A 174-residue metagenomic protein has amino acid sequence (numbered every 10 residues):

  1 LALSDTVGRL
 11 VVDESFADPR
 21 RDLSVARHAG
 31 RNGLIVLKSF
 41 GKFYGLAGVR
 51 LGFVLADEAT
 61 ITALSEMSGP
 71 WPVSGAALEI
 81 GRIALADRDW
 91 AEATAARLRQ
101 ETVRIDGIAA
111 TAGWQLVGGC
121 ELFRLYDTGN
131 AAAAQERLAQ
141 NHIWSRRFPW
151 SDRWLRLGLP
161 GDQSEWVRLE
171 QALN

Functional and structural regions predicted by a protein language model:
L1-L10, E14-L46, T60: Active-site pre-lysine segment of PLP-dependent enzymes
G33-A110, W114-L116: PLP-dependent aminotransferase class I/II
V49, C120-L122, R153-L155: Short amphipathic alpha-helical segments
D57-E58, A86, G129, P160-D162: Residue-level recognition of strand-loop junctions within catalytic nucleotide-signaling folds
L98-R99, I108-N141, L159: Conserved PLP-binding catalytic core of the aspartate aminotransferase-like
Q140, W150-N174: PLP-dependent enzyme catalytic core of the Aspartate aminotransferase-like
